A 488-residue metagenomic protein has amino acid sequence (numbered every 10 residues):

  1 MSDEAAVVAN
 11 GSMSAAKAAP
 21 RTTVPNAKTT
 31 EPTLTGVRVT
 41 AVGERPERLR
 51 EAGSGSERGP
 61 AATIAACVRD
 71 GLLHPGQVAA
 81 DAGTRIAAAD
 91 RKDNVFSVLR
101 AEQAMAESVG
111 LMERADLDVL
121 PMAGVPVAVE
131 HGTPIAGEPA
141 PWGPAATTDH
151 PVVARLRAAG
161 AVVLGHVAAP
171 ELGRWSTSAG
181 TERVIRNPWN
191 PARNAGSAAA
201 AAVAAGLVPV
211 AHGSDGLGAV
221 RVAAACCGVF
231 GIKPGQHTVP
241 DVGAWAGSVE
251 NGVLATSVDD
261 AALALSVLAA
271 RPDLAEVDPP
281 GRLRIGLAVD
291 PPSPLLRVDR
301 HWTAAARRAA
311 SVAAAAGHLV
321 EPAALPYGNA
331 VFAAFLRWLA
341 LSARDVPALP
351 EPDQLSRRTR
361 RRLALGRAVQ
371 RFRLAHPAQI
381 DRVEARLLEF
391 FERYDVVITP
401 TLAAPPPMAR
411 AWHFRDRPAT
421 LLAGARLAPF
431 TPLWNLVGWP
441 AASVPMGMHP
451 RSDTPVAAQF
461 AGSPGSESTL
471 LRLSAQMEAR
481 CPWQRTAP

Functional and structural regions predicted by a protein language model:
S2, G11-S14, G36: Intrinsically disordered, low-complexity segments enriched in small polar residues
A6, A15-K17: Residue-level detector of structural "landmarks"
R21-V24, K28, P32-T33, V37-V39: Periodic, rod-like helical contexts
G36-A115, V267-A428, L436, G465 (+1 more regions): Amidase signature
R69, A79, A88, A154 (+3 more regions): Structural helix-boundary/capping segments
P121-V249, A288, T401-A419: Short glycine/serine-rich loop/turn segments
V167-A168, A324, P445: Residue-level recognition of beta-strand->loop/alpha-helix junctions
